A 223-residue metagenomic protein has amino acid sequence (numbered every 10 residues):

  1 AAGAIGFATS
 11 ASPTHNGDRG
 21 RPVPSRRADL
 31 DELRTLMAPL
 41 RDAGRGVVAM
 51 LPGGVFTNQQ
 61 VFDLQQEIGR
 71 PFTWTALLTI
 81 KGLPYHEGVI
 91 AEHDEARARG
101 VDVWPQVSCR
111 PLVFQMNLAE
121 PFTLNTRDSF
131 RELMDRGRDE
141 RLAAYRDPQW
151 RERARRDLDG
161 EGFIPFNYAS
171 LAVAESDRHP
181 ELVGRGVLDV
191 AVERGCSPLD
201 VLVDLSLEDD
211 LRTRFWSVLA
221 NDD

Functional and structural regions predicted by a protein language model:
A1, A38-L40, F56, F62-D223: Polyanionic/metal-chelating signatures
A1-A49, G54-E67: Hydrophobic, small-residue-rich alpha-helical packing segments that form membrane-like cores
